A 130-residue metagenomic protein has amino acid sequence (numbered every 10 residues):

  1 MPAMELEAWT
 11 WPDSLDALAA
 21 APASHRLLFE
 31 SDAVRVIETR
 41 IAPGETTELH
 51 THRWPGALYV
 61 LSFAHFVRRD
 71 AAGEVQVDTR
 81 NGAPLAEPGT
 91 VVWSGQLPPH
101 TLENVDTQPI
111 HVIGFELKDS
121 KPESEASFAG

Functional and structural regions predicted by a protein language model:
M1-T39, P43-L49, Q76-P99, E103 (+2 more regions): A short, N-terminal "cap"/entry segment at the start of jelly-roll beta-barrel domains of the cupin/DSBH fold
T51-A72: Short, conserved beta-strand element in jelly-roll/cupin
G56-L58, A71, I110, P122 (+1 more regions): A ubiquitous, low-specificity "background" feature that marks scattered single residues across proteins without
